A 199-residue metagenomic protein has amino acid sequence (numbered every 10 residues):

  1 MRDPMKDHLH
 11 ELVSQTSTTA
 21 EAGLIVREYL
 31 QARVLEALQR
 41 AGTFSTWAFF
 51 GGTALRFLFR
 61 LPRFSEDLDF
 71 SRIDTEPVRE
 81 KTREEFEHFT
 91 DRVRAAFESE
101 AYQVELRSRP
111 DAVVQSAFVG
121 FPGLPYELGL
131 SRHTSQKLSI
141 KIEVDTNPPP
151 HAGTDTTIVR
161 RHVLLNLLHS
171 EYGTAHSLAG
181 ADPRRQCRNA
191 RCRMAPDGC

Functional and structural regions predicted by a protein language model:
M1-W47: Helical scaffold of the NTase/Pol beta-like nucleotidyltransferase catalytic core
S14, A32, E127-C199: Catalytic cores of NTP-dependent nucleotidyl/adenyl transfer enzymes across multiple folds
V26, L30, V78-F89: Short amphipathic alpha-helical segments
L30, T90-E143: Conserved catalytic core of two-metal-ion nucleotidyltransferases
W47-A54: Short gly/ser-rich loop at a beta-strand->alpha-helix junction or flexible surface loop bordering the NTP-binding
G52, R60-R83: Catalytic metal-binding acidic patch
A54-R56, P77, D111-A112, P149: Short, solvent-exposed loop/turn segments at secondary-structure junctions
R56-L61, S131: Short beta-strand/turn micro-motifs at beta-sheet edges
